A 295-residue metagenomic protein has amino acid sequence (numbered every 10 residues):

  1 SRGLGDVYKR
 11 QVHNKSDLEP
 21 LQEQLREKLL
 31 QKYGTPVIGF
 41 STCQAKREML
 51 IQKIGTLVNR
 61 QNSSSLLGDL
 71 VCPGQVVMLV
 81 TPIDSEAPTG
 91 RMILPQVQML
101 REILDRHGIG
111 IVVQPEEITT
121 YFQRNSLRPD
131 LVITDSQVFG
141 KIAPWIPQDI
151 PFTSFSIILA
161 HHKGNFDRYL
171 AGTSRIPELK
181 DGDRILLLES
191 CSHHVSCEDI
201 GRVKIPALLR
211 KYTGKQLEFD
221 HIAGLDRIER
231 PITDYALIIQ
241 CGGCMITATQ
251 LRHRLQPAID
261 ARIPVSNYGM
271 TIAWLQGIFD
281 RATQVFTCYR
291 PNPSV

Functional and structural regions predicted by a protein language model:
S1-R2, L127-T134, I232-G243: Short, well-ordered secondary-structure micro-motifs within conserved domains or adaptor modules
G3-Y8: Short, small-residue-biased leader/transition segments that mark boundaries at the very start of proteins
K9, L21, M49-N59, I150-L179 (+2 more regions): Ser/Thr/Gly-rich flexible loops in soluble cytosolic domains mediating phosphotransfer, phosphorylation
R10-E23, I38-K46, V80-P88, Q114-E116 (+5 more regions): G-domain G4 guanine-recognition motif of GTPases
S16-D69, M78, T153, S266-W274: Canonical P-loop GTPase G-domain recognition
L21, L25, C43-L50, S63 (+7 more regions): Helical mechanochemical/support elements of P-loop NTPase systems and associated helical scaffolds
T56-P206, R210-Q216: C-terminal accessory "lid"/substrate-recognition subdomains
Q216, I222, D234-Y235, Q240-Q276 (+1 more regions): Cofactor-cradling patches in redox/metallo enzymes
